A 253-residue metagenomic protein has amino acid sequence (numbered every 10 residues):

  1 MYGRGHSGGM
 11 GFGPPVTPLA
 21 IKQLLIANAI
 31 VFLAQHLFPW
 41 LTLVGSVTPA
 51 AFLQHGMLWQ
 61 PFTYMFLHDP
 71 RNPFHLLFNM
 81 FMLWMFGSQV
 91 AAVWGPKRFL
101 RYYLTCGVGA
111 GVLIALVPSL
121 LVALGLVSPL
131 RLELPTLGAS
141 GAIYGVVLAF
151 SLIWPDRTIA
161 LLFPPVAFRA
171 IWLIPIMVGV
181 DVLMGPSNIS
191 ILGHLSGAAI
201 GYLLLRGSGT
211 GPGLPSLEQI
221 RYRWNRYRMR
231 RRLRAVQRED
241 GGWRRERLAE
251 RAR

Functional and structural regions predicted by a protein language model:
M1-V16, A27-A29, V180-R253: C-terminal transmembrane module of polytopic alpha-helical membrane proteins
P14-T136, D181-G207: N-terminal TM1-TM2 helical hairpin plus the immediately adjacent luminal interfacial "cap"
P49-H55, V147, A170-P175: Short, motif-level signal for alpha-helix interfacial/capping segments enriched in acidic residues and aromatics/proline
M85-S88, G145-L152, L161-P165: Generic transmembrane alpha-helix motif of multi-pass integral membrane proteins
A92-V93, I153-V166, G209-P215: Alpha-helical transmembrane bundle and helix-membrane interface signal in multi-pass integral membrane proteins
L104-C106, F163-V178, G197: Central hydrophobic cores of alpha-helical transmembrane segments in multi-pass integral membrane proteins
L132-W154: Membrane-interface micro-motifs in multi-pass membrane enzymes
G141, R169, H194: Short, conserved phosphate/pyrophosphate- and ester-handling motifs at nucleotide-, phospho-/glycolipid
